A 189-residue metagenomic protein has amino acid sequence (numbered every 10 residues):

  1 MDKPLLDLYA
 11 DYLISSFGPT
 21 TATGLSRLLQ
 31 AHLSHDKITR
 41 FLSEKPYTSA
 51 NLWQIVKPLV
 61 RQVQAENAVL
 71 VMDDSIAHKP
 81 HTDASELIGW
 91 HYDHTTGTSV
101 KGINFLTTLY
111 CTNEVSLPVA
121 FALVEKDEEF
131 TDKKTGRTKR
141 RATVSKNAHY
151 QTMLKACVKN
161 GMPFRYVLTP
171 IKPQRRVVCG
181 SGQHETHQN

Functional and structural regions predicted by a protein language model:
M1-Q188: Conserved, well-structured functional cores that handle cations and Mg-NTP chemistry
